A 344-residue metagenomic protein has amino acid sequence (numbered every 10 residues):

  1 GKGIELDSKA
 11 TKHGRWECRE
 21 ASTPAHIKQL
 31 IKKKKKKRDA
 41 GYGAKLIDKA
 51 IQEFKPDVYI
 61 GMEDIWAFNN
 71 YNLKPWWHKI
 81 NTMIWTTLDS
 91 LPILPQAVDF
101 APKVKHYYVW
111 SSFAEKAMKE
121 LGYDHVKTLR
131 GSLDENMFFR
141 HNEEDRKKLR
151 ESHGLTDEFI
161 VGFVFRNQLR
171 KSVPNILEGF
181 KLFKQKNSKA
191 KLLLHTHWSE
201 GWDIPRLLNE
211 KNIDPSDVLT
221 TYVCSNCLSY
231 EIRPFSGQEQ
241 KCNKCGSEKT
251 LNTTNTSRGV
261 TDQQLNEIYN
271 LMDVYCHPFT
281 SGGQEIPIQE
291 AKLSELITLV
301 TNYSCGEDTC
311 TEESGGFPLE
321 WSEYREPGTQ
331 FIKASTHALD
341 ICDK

Functional and structural regions predicted by a protein language model:
G1-G41, H197-P205: N-terminal strand-loop element at the rim of the active site of nucleotide-sugar-dependent glycosyltransferases
G61-A67: Short His-centered aromatic/hydrophobic patch
P75, W202-E267: Nucleotide-activated donor-binding/catalytic signature segment of Leloir-type glycosyltransferases, i.e., the conserved
F113, S132: Carbohydrate-associated surface elements
F139-G154: A short helix/loop element that forms part of the nucleotide-sugar donor recognition site in Leloir-type
L155-K171, L177-F180, L192-T196: Conserved donor-binding/catalytic core segment of Leloir-type glycosyltransferases
T280: Aromatic "clamp/platform" in nucleotide-sugar-dependent glycosyltransferases that forms part of the donor/acceptor
E307-K344: Change "using UDP/GDP/dTDP sugars" to "using nucleotide sugars
